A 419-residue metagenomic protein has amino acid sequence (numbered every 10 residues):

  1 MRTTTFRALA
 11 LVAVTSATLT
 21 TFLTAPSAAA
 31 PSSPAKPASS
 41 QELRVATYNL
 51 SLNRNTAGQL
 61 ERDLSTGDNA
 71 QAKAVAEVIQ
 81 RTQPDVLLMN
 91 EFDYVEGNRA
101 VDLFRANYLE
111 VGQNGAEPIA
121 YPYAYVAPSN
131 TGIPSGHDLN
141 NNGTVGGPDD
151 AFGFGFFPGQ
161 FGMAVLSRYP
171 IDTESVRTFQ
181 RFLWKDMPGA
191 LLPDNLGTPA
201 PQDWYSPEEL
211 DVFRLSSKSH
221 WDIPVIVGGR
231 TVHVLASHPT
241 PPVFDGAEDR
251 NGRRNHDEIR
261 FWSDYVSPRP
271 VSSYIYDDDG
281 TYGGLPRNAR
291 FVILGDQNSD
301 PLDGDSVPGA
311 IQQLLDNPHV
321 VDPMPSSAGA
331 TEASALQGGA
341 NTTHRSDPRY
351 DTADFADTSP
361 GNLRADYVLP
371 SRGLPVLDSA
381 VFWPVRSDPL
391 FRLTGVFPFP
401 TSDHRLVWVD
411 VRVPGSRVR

Functional and structural regions predicted by a protein language model:
M1-P31: Secretory targeting and sorting signals
L23-V165, P193-R214, I223-V232, D245-A247 (+8 more regions): N-terminal, active-site-proximal structural segment of metallo-dependent hydrolase catalytic domains
L50, E91-F92, Y169, P239 (+1 more regions): Active-site metal-binding loops of divalent metal-dependent hydrolases
G159-R168, D172, K185: Active-site-proximal alpha/beta segments of enzymes that process anionic O-linked groups
P170-V176, F182, P224, N251-I293 (+1 more regions): Metal-dependent phosphoester-hydrolase catalytic domains
L183-G197: Long, low-complexity, polar/charged, intrinsically disordered or flexibly structured peripheral segments
S217-S219: Residues that define the transmembrane beta-barrel architecture of outer-membrane proteins
R230-R254: Active-site His/acidic residue clusters
